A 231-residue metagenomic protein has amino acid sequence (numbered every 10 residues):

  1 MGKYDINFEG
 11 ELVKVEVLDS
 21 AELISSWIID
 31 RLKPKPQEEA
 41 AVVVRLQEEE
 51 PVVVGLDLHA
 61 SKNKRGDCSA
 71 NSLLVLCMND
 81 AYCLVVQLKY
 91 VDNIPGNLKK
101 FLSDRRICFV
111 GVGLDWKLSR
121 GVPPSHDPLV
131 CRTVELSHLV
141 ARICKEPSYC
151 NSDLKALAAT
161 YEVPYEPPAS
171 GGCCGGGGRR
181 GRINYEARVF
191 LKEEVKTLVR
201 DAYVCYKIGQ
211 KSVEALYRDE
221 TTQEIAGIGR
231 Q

Functional and structural regions predicted by a protein language model:
M1-V52, L58, Y90, R120 (+4 more regions): N-terminal accessory regions of nucleic-acid-interacting proteins
E16, A21, S25, V53 (+1 more regions): Conserved DEDDh/DEDDy metal-dependent 3′-5′ exonuclease domain
H59-N63: Short beta-turn/strand-loop junction motif enriched in small, turn-promoting residues
